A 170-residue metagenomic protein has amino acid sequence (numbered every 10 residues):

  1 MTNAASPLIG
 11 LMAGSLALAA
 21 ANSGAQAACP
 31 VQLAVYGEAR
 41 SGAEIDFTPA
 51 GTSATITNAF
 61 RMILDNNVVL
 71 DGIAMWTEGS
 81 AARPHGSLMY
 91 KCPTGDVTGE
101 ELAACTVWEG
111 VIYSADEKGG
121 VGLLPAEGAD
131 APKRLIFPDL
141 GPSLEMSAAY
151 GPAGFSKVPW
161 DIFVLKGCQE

Functional and structural regions predicted by a protein language model:
M1-A5: N-terminal secretory signal peptides that target proteins for export/translocation
I9-A19: Bacterial N-terminal signal peptides
G24-V35: N-terminal helix-cap/turn-to-beta initiation motif at the start of protein domains
L33-A59: Short, solvent-exposed loop/hinge segments that bridge or flank secondary-structure elements
E38, N67-P125: Contiguous, well-ordered beta-strand patches that form the walls/edges of small beta-barrel/beta-sandwich domains
I45-P49, V69-E78, M146-A148: Short amphipathic beta-strand/extended segments with alternating polar/hydrophobic composition
N58-I63, P84-M89, A131-G141: Short, hydrophobic/proline-enriched secondary-structure or compact coil segments at domain edges
A115-E170: Glycine-rich, aromatic-bearing surface loops/beta-hairpins
